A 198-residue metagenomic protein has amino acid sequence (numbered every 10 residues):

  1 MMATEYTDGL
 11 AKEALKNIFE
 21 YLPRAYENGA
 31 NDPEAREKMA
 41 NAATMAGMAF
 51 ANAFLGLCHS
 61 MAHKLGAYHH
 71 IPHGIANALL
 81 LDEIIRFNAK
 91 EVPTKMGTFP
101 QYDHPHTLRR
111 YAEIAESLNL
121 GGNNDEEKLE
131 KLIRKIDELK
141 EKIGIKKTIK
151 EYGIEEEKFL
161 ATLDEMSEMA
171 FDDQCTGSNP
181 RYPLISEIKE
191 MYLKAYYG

Functional and structural regions predicted by a protein language model:
M1-A53: Carboxylate- and glycine-rich phosphate/diphosphate-binding segment that chelates Mg2+/Mn2+
Y6, E34, E127, K150-G153 (+1 more regions): Short coil/turn segments at secondary-structure boundaries
A11, R36-M39, L129, F159 (+2 more regions): Hydrophobic packing residues in well-ordered alpha-helices of helical domains and bundles
K12-P23, A40-T44, C58, A62-G66 (+5 more regions): Predominant activation on well-ordered alpha-helical scaffold segments within soluble catalytic domains
E13-K16, G56, D137-I145, E165-F171: Short acidic alpha-helix initiation/capping motifs at coil-to-helix transition points, especially at protein N-termini
T44-N77, D172-S178: Glycine-rich phosphate/pyrophosphate-binding beta-alpha loops
I71, I75-K158: Gly/Pro-rich interdomain helix-loop hinge
K158-G198: Short, amphipathic C-terminal "tail helix"
